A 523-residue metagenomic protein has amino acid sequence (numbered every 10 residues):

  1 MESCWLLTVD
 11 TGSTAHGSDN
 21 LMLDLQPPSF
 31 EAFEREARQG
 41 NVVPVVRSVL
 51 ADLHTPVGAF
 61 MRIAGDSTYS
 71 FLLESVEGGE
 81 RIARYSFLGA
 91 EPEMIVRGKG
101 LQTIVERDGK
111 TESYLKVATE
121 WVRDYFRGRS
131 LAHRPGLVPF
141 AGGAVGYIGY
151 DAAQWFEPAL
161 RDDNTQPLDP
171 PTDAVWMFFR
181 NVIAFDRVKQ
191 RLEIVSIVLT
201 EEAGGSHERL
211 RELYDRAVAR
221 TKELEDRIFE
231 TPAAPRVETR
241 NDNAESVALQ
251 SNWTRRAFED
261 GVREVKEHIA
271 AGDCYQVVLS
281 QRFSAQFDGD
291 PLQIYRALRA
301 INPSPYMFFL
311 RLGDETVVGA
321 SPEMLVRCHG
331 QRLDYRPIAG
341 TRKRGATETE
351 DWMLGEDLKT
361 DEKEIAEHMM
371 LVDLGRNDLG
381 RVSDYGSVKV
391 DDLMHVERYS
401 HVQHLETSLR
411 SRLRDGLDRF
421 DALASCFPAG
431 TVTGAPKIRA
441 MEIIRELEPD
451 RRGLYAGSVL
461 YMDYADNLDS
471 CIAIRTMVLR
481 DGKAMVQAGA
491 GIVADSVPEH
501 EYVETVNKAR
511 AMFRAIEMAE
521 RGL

Functional and structural regions predicted by a protein language model:
L7-D10, A219: N-terminal non-cleavable signal-anchor helices
L21-L523: Extended alpha-helical targeting/anchoring segments, especially N-terminal organellar/secretory targeting helices
